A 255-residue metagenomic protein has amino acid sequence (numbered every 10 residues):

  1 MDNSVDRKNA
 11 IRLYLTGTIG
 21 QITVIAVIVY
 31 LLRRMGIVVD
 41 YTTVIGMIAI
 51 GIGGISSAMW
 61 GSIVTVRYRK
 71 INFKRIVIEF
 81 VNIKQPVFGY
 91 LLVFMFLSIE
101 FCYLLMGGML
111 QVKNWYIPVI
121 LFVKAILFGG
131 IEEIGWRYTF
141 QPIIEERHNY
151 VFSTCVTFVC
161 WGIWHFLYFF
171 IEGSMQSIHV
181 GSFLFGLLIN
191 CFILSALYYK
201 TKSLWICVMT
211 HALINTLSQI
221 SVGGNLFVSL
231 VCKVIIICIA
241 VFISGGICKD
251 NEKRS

Functional and structural regions predicted by a protein language model:
D2-G20, T42-I50, Y68-F101, W115 (+1 more regions): Interfacial transmembrane-helix boundary/kink motif in multi-pass membrane proteins
I11-T16, G89-F94, P118-V119, V151-V156 (+3 more regions): Hydrophobic alpha-helical transmembrane segments
L13-V66, W115, V119-I120, S229-C238: Alpha-helical transmembrane segments in multi-pass membrane proteins
I19-V27, L97-L105, F128, F158-Y168 (+1 more regions): Aromatic-anchored segments of alpha-helical transmembrane domains
I22, I131-F158, Y199-S203: Membrane-interface helix/loop boundary segments of multi-pass membrane proteins
A26, H179-I236: Functionally important transmembrane alpha-helices
V66-K70, I243-S255: Membrane-interface capping segments at transmembrane-helix boundaries
L110-F122, E172-F185: Juxtamembrane helix-entry segments on the extracytoplasmic side of multipass membrane proteins
